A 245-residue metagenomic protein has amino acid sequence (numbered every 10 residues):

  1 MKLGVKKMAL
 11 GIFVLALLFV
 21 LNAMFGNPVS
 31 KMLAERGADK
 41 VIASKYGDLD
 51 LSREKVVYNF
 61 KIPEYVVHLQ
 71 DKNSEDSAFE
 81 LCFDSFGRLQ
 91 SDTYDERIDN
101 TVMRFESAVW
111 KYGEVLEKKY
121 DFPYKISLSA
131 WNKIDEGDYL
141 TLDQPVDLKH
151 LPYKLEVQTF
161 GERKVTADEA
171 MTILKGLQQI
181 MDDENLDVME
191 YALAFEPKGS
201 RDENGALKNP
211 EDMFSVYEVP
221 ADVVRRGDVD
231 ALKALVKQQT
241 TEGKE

Functional and structural regions predicted by a protein language model:
K6-M24: Hydrophobic membrane-insertion alpha-helices, especially the h-region of bacterial N-terminal signal peptides
M24-E54, F105-E117, A170-D182: Short, non-transmembrane alpha-helical segments in secretory-pathway proteins
E35, F60, G87, S91-D92 (+2 more regions): Solvent-exposed, non-transmembrane interaction/regulatory regions
D50-L81: Exposed beta-strand-loop-beta-strand "reactive/processing" segments of non-cytosolic proteins
S77-R97, V219: A short, surface-exposed beta-strand/turn
E96-N185: Non-cytosolic head/periplasmic domains of membrane-anchored proteins
E184-E196, R201-D202: Electrostatic, structured charged patches in enzyme active sites and in nucleic-acid/phosphate-binding
E196-E245: Extracytoplasmic/luminal low-complexity segments enriched in Pro/Gly and acidic/polar residues that act as flexible
